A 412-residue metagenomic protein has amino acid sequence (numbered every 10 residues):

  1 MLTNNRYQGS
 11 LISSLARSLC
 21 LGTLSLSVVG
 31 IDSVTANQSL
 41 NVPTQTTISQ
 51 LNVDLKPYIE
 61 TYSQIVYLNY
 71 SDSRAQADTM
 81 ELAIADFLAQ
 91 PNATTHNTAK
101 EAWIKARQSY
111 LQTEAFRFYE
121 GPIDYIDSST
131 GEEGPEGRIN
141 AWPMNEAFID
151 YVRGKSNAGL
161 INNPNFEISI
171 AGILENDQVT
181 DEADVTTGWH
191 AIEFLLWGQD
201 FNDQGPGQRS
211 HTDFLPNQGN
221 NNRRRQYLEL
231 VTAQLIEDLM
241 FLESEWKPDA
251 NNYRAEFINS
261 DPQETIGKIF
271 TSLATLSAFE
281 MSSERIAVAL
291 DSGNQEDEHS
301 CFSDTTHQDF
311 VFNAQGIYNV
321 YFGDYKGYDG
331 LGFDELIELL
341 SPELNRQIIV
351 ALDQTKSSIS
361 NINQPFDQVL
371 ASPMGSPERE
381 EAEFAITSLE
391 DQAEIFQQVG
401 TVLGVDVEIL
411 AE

Functional and structural regions predicted by a protein language model:
M1-S13: N-terminal secretory signal peptides that target proteins for export/translocation
L2-T3, I31-D32, R74, L82: Domain-scale selection of a single, long terminal region that carries the protein's primary operational module
Y7-G9, S18, S39: Positively charged, low-complexity intrinsically disordered regions
A16-V29: Bacterial N-terminal signal peptides
V29-P43: Signal peptide processing junction and immediate N-terminal pro/mature segment of secreted/exported proteins
L40-E412: Mature extracytoplasmic or organellar-lumen-exposed domains after removal of signal/transit peptides
